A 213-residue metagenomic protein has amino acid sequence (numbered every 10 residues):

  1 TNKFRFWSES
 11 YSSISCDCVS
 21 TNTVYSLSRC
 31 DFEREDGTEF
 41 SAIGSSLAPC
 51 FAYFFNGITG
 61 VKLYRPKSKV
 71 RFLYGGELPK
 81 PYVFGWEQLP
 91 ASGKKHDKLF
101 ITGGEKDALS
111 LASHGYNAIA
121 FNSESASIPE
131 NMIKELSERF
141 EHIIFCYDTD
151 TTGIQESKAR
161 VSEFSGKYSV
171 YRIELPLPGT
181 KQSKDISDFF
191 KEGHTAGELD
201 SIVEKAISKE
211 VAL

Functional and structural regions predicted by a protein language model:
T1-P49, T180-L213: Short, small/acidic-rich helices and loops at N termini and domain boundaries of DNA replication/processing enzymes
S20-R139, E156-S157: Phosphate-handling DNA/RNA-contact segment within nucleic-acid enzymes
K94-L99, E105-L213: TOPRIM fold recognition
